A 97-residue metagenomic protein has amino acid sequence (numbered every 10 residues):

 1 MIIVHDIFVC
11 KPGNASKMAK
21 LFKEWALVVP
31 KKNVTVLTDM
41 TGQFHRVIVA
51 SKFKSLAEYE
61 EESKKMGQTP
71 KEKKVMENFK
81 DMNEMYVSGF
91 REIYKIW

Functional and structural regions predicted by a protein language model:
M1-I2, W97: Absolute protein N-terminus
I2-F8: Active-site-flanking beta-strand signature of metal-NTP-handling nucleotidyl enzymes and homologous cyclase-like
I3, F44-I48: Short, surface-exposed coil-to-beta transition loops
V9, A50-K52: Short hydrophobic/aromatic beta-strand micro-patches that form the beta-sheet surface supporting nucleotide- or nucleic
V9-A19: Short, surface-exposed ligand-recognition loops at beta-strand->loop->(often short) alpha-helix junctions that present
E24-V36, K52-F90: An amphipathic, aromatic/His-enriched active-site/gating alpha helix that lines ligand/cofactor pockets
L37-F44, D81-N83, W97: A short beta-turn/loop motif at secondary-structure boundaries
F90-W97: Long, low-complexity, Ser/Thr/Gly/Pro-rich intrinsically disordered segments that act as flexible linkers and assembly
